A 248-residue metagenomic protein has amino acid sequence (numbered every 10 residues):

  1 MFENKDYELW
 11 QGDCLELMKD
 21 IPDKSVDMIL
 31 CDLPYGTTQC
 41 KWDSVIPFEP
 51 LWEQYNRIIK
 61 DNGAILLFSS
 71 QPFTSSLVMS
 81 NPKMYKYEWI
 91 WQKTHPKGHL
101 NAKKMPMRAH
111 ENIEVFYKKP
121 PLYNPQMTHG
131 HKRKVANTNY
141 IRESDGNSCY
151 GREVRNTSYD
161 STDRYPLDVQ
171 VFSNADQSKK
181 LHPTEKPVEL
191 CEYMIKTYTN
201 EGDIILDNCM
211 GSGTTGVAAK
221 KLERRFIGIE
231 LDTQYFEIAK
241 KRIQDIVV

Functional and structural regions predicted by a protein language model:
M1-G228, Q234-I238, V248: Core catalytic lobe of class I
K241: Acidic/aromatic/glycine-rich contiguous surface patches that form carbohydrate-binding/processing clefts and analogous
